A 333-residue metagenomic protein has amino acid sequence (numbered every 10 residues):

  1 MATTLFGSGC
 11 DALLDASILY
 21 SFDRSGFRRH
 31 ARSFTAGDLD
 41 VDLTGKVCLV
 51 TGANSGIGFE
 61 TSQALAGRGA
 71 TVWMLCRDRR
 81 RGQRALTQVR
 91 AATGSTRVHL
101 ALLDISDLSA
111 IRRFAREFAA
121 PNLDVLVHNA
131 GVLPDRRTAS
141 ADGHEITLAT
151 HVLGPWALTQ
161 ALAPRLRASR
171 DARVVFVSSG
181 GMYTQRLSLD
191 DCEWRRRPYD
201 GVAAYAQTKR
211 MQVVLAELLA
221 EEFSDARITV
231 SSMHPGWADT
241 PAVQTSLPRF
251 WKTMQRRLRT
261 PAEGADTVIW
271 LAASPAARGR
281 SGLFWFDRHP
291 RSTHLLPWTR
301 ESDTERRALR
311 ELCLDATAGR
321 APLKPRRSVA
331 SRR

Functional and structural regions predicted by a protein language model:
M1-L49, R116, R186, R300-R333: Non-catalytic terminal and boundary segments that flank Rossmann-like NAD(P)-dependent oxidoreductase
G7-L13, Y20, S25-F27, T208 (+4 more regions): C-terminal helical subdomain
F34-C76: Canonical Rossmann dinucleotide-binding motif of NAD(H)/NADP(H)-dependent dehydrogenases/reductases, specifically
L39, G131-L148, R167-R227, H234-T253: Catalytic loop of short-chain dehydrogenase/reductase
V47-V50, N122, L126-V127: Conserved hydrophobic beta-strands of the Rossmann-like cofactor-binding core in SDR/related NAD(P)H-dependent
Q63, W156, R210-E217, E221 (+1 more regions): Conserved active-site helix of classical SDR/Rossmann-fold NAD(P)-dependent CH-OH oxidoreductases
R79, L100-R116: The beta1-alpha1 cofactor-binding region of Rossmann-like NAD(H)/NADP(H)-dependent oxidoreductases
